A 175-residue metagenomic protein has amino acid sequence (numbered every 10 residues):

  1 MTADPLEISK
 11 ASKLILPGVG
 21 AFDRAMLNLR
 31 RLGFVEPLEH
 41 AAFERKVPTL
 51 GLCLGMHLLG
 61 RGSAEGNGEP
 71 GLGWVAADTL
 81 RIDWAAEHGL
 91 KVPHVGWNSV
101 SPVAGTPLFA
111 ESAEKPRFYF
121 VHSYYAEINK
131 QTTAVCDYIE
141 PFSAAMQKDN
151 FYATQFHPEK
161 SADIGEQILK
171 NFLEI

Functional and structural regions predicted by a protein language model:
M1-S9: Short acidic low-complexity segments
I8-L16: Short acidic/histidine-rich motifs immediately flanking catalytic phosphotransfer sites in two-component signaling
K13, P48-L50, R117: Structural signature of beta-strand start/N-cap positions in the alpha/beta core of ABC transporter nucleotide-binding
K13, R24, P37, P141 (+1 more regions): Alpha-helical elements of Rossmann-like donor-binding domains used by nucleotide-donor carbohydrate transfer enzymes
I15-L16, G51, Q155: Hydrophobic beta-strand core positions in alpha/beta domains
G20-H94: Cysteine-nucleophile active-site neighborhood
E44, A77-I175: Amide-donor transfer/coupling interface in amidating biosynthetic enzymes
